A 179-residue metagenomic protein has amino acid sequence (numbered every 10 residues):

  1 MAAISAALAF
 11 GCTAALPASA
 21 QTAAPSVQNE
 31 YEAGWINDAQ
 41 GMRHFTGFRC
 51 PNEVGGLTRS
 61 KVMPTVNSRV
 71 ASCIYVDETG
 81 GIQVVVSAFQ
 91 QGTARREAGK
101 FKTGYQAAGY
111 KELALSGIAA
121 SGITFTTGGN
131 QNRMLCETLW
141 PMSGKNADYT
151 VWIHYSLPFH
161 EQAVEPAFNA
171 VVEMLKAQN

Functional and structural regions predicted by a protein language model:
A3-T13: Bacterial N-terminal signal peptides
A14-A20: Sec/Tat signal peptide C-region and signal peptidase I cleavage site
Q21-I74: N-terminal "mature-domain start" segment
F45, E78-G81, Q131-N132, N146: Glycine-centered tight beta-turn/hairpin loop motif at sheet-sheet or coil-to-beta transitions
E53-G56, G80, M142-D148: Short, solvent-exposed coil/turn segments at beta-strand boundaries
V70-G99, T150: A short acidic-to-branched-hydrophobic micro-motif
Q91-A120: Long, charged/polar, surface-exposed segments that mediate recognition or autoinhibition
K111-N179: A short, solvent-exposed beta-edge/loop patch
